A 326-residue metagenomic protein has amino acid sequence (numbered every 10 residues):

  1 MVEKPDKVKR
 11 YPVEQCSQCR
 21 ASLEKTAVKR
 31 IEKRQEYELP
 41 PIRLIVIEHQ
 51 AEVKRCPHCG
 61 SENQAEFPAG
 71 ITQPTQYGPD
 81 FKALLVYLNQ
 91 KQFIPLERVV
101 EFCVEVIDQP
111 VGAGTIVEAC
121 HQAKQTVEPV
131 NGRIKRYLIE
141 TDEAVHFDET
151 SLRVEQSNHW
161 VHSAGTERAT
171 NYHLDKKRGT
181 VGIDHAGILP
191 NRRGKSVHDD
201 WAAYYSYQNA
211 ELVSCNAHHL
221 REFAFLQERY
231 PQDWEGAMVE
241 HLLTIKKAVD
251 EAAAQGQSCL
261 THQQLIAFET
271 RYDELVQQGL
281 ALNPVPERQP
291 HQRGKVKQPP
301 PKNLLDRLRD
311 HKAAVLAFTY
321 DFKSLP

Functional and structural regions predicted by a protein language model:
M1-Q73, D142, F147: Short, flexible loop/hinge motifs at secondary-structure junctions
C16-C19, C56, L85, V99 (+5 more regions): Mobile genetic element proteins and their domesticated derivatives, centered on retroelements and DNA transposons
T26-A27, Q64-F67, V154-Q156, S163 (+5 more regions): Short helix/loop capping segments that flank catalytic or ligand/cofactor-binding pockets
P79-Q92: Short, amphipathic alpha-helical "recognition" segments used to contact nucleic acids or chromatin
E97-D108: DNA-recognition alpha helix
V106-Q109, T115, A119-A202, E211: RNase H-like nuclease fold core
D200-A202, Q208-H241: Conserved beta-strand -> loop -> alpha-helix junction used to position metal-binding or nucleic-acid-contacting
A202-A203, Y207, E240-P326: Acidic/histidine-rich catalytic cores and adjacent linkers of DNA breakage/strand-transfer/modification proteins
